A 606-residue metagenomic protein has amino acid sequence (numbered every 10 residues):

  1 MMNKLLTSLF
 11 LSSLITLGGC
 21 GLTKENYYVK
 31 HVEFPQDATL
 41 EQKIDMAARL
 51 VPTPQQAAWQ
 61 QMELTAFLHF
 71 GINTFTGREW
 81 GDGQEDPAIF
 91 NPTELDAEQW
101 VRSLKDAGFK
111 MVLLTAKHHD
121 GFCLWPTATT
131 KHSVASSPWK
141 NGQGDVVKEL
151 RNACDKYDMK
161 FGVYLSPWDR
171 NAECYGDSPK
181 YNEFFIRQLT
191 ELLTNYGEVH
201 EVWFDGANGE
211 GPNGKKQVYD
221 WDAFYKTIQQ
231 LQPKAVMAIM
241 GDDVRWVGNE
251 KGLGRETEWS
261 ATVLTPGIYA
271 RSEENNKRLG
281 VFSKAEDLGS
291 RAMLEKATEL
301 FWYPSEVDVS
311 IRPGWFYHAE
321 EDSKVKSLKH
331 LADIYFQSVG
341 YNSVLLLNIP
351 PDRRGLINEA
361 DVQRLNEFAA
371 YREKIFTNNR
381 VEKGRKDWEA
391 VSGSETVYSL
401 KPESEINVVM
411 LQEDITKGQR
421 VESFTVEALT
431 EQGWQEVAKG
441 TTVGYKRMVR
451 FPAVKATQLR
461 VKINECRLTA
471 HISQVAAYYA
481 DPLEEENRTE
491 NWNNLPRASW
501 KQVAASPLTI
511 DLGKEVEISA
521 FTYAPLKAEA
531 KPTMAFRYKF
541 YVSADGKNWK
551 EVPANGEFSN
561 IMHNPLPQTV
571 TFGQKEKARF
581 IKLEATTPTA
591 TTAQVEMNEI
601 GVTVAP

Functional and structural regions predicted by a protein language model:
M1-N26: Bacterial Sec-dependent N-terminal signal peptides
T23-P452, K462-P482, E486, T522 (+4 more regions): Mature catalytic domains of secreted/periplasmic carbohydrate-active enzymes
T377-K383, Y479-A504, V604-P606: Low-complexity, Pro/Thr/Ser/Gly/Ala-rich linker/spacer regions in secreted, extracellular modular proteins
V391-P402, A504-K514, L566-P567: Short beta-strands within extracellular/lumenal beta-sheet-rich domains
P402-V408, A456, G513-A520, K577-R579: Extended extracellular/luminal ectodomain segments enriched in beta-structured repeat modules
K417-T425, A530-K539: Short coil-to-beta strand junction motifs in C2/discoidin
T441-V443, F558-N564: Short proline/glycine- and polar residue-rich coil/turn motifs
R447-T457, P565-F580: Short, surface-exposed tryptophan/glycine-enriched loops that mediate extracellular molecular recognition
